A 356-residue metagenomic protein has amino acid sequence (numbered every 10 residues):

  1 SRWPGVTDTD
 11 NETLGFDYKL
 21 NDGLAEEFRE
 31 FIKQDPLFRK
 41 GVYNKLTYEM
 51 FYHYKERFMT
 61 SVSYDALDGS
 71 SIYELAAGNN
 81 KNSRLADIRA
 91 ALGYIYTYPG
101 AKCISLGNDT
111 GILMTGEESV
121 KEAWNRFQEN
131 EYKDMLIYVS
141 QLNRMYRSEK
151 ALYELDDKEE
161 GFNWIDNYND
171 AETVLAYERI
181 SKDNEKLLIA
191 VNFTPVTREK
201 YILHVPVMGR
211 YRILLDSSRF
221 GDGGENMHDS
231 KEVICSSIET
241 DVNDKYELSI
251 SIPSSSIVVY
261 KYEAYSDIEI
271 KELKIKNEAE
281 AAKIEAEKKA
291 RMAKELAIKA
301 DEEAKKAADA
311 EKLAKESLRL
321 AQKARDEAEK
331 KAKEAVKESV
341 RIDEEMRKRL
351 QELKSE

Functional and structural regions predicted by a protein language model:
S1-K102, T110, E117, E154-E160 (+3 more regions): Alpha-amylase-like alpha-glycosidases and glucanotransferases acting on alpha-linked glucans and related
G15, K19, K33, G224-M227 (+2 more regions): Intrinsically disordered, low-complexity peptide-like regions
D35, N44-T47, N80, Q128 (+7 more regions): Serine/threonine-rich low-complexity intrinsically disordered regions
N82-R89, Y96-I104, N108-R291, L350-E356: Carbohydrate-interacting/catalytic domains
I275-E356: Extended amphipathic alpha-helical heptad-repeat regions
